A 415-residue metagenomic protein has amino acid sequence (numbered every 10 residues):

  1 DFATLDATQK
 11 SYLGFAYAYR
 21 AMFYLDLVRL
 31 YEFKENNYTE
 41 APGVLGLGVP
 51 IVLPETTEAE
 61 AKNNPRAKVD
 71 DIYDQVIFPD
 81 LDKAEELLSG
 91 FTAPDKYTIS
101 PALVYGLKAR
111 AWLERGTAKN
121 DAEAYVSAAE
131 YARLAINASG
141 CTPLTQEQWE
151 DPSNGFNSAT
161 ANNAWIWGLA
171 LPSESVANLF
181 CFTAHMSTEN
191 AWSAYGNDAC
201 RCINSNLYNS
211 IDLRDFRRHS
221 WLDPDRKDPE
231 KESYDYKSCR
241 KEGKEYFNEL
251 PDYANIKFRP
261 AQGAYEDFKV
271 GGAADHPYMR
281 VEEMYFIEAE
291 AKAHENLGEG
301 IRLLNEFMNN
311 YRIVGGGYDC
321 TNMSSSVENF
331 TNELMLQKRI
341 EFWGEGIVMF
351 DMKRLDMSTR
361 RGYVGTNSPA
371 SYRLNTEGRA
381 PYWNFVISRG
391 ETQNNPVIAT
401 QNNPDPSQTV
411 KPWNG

Functional and structural regions predicted by a protein language model:
D1-T183, Y208-G415: Acidic/polar-rich alpha-helix caps and helix-coil junctions
T188-S205: Short, cationic low-complexity segments
